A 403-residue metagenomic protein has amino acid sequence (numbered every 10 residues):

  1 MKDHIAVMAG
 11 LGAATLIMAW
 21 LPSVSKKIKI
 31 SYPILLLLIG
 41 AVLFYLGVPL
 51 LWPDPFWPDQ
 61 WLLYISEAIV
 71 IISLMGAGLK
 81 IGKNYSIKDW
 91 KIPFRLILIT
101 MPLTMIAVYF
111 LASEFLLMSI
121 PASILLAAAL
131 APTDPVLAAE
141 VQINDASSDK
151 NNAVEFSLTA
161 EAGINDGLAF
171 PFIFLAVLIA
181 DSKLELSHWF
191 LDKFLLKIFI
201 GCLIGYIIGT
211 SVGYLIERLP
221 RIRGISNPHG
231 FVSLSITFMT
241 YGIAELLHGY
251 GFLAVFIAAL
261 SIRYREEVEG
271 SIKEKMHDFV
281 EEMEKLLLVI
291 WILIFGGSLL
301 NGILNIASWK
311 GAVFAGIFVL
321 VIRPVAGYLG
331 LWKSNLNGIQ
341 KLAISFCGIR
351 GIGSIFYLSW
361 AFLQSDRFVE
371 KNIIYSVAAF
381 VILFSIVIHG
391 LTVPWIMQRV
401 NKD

Functional and structural regions predicted by a protein language model:
M1-D403: Transmembrane helical cores of multi-pass secondary ion antiporters/exchangers
